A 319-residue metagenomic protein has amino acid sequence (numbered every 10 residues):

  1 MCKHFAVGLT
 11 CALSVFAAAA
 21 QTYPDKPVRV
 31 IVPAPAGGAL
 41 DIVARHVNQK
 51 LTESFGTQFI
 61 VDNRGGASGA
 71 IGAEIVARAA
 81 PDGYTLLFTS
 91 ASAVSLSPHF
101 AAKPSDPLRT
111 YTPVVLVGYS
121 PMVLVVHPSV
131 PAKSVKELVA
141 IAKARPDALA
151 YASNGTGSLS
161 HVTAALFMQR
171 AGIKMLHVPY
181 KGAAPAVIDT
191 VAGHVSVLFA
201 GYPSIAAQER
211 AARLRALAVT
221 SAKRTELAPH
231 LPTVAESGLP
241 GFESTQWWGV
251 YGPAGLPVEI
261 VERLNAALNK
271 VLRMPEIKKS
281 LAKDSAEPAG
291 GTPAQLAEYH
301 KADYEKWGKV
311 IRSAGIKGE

Functional and structural regions predicted by a protein language model:
M1-L9: Bacterial N-terminal signal peptides that target proteins for export
A12-A19: N-terminal signal peptide c-region/cleavage motif recognized by signal peptidases
A20-T110, A148, T156, G172-F199 (+4 more regions): N-terminal (or domain-start) structured segment
D25-P27, Q169-I173, T233-E236, V258-E319: An extracytoplasmic/periplasmic, membrane-proximal ligand-sensing/linker region
P35-G37, A91-S92, M122, H127-A132 (+5 more regions): Short coil/turn segments
R78-Y84, P98-P185, V234, W247-S280: Hinge/capping helix and adjacent helix->loop/strand transition within the periplasmic-binding protein
S92-A102, L166-R170, V197-L231, G308: A ligand-binding cleft/hinge motif common to bilobed small-molecule-binding domains
Y119, I205-R273, A302-E305: C-terminal lobe and pocket-closing loops of periplasmic/extracytoplasmic Venus-flytrap solute-binding proteins
